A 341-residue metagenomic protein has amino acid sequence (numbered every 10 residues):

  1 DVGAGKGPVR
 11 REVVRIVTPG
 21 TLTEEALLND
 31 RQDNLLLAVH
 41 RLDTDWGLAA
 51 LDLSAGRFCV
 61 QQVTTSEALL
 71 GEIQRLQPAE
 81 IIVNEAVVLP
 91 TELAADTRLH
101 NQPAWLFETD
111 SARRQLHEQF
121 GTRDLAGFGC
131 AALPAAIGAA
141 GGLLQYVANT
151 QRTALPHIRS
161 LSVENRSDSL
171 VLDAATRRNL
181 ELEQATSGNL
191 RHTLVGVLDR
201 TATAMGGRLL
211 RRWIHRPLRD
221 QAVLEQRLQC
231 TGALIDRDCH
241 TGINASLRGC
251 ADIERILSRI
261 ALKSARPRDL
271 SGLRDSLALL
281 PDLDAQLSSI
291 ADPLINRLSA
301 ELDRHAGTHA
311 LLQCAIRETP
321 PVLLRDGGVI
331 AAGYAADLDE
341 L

Functional and structural regions predicted by a protein language model:
D1-A233, T241, A245-A261, A265-L341: Charged catalytic and DNA/RNA-contacting regions of genome-maintenance and nucleic-acid-processing enzymes
